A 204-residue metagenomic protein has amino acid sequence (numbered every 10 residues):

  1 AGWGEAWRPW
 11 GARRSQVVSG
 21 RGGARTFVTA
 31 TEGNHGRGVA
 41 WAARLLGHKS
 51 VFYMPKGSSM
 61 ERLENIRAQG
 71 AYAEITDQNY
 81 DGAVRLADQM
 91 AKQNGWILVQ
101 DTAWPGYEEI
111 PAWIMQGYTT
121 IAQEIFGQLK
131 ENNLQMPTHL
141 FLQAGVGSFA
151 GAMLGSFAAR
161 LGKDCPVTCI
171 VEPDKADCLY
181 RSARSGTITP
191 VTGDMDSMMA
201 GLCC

Functional and structural regions predicted by a protein language model:
A1-F27, E109-K130: Glycine-rich oxoanion-binding loops at beta->alpha junctions
W10-T29, R37-M90, L179-P190: Active-site-proximal loop->helix
F27-G33, L142-V146, E172: Active-site nucleophile and cofactor-binding loops and adjacent substrate-binding regions of central metabolic enzymes
G33-H35, A43, I66, I125 (+3 more regions): Buried hydrophobic positions in well-ordered alpha/beta secondary-structure cores of metabolic enzymes
H48-R62, H139, R160-K175: Short, acidic/small-residue loops that bind anionic groups at enzyme active sites
V51, E74, I97-V99, F141 (+1 more regions): Hydrophobic/aromatic beta-strand patches that form the interior of the parallel beta-sheet core in alpha/beta enzyme
D81-D88, G95-Y107, A159-C204: Active-site/ligand-binding loops adjacent to catalytic centers
I97-L161: Active-site/ligand-binding-proximal alpha/beta "capping" segment
